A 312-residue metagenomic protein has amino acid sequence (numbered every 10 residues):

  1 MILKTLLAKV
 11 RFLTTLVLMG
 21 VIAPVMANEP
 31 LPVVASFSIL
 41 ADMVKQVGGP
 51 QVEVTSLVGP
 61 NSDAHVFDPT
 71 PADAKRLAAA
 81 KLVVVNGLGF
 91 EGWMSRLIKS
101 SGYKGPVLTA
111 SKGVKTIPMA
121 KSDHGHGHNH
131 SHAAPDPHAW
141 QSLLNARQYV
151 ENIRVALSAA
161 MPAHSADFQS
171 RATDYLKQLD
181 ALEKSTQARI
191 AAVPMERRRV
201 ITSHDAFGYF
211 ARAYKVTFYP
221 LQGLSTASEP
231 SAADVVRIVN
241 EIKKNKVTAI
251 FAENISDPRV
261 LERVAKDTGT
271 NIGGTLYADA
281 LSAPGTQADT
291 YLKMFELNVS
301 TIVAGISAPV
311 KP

Functional and structural regions predicted by a protein language model:
I2-T14: Bacterial N-terminal signal peptides that target proteins for export
T14-T15, V25: Cleavable N-terminal signal peptides
V17-M19: Short, linear, compositionally biased motifs with a strong N-terminal bias
A27-P312: Extracytoplasmic metal-acquisition and chelation regions
